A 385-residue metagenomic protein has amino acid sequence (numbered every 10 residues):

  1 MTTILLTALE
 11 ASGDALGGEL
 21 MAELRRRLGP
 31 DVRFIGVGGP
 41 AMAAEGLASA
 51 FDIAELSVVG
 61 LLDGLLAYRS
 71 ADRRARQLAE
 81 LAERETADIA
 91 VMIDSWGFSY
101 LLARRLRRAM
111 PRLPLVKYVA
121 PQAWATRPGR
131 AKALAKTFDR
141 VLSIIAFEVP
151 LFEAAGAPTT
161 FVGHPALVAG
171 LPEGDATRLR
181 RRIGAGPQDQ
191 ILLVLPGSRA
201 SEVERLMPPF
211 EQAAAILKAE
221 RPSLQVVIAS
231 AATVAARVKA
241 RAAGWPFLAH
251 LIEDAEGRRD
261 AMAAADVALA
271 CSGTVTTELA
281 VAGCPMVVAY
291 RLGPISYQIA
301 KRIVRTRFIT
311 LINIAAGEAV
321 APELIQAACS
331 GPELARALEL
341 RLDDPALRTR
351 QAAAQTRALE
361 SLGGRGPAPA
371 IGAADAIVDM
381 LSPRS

Functional and structural regions predicted by a protein language model:
M1-S385: Nucleotide-activated sugar donor-binding and catalytic core shared by glycosyltransferases and related lipid-linked
